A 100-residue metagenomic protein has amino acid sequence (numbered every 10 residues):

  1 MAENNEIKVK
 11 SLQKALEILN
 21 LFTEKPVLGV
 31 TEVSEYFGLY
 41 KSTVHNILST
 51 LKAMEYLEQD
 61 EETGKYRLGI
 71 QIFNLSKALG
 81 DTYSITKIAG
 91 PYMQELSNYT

Functional and structural regions predicted by a protein language model:
A2-T82, K87: N-terminal helix-turn-helix
G90: Catalytic-core segment of enzymes that process non-peptidic bonds
M93-T100: Short regulatory alpha-helical segment in sensory/regulatory domains of signaling proteins that mediates
